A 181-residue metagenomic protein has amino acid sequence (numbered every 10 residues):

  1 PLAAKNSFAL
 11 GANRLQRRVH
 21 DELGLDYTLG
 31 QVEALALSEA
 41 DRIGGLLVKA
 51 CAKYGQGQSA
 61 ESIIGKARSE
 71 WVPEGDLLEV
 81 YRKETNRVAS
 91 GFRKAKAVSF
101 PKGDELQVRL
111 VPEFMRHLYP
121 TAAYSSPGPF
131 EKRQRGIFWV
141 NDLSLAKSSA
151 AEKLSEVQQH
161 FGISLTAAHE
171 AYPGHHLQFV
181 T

Functional and structural regions predicted by a protein language model:
P1-T181: N-terminal maturation segment of proteins
